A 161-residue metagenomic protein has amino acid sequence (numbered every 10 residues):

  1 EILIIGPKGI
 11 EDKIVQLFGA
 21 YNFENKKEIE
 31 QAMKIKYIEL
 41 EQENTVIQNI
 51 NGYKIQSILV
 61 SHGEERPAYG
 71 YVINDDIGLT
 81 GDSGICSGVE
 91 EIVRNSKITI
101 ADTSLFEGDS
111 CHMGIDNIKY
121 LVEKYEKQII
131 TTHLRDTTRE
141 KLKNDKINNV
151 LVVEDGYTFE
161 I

Functional and structural regions predicted by a protein language model:
E1-L79, E140-I161: Binuclear metal-dependent hydrolase catalytic cores
L79-I85: Switch II (G3) loop of P-loop NTPases
I85-E160: Cap/insert and terminal regions of metallo-dependent hydrolase folds
